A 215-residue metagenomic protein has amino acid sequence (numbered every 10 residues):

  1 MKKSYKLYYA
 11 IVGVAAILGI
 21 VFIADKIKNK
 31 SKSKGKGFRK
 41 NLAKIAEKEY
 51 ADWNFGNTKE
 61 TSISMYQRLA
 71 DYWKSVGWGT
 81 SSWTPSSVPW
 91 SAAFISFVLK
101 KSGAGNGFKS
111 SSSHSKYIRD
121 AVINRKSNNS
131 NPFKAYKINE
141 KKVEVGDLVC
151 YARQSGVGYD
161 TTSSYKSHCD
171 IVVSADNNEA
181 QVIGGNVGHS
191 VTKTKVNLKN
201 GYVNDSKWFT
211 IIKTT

Functional and structural regions predicted by a protein language model:
K2-K28: Single-pass alpha-helical membrane anchors
S31-F108: N-terminal capping segments
L42-K44, Y50, D170, A180 (+1 more regions): A broad, low-specificity signal marking well-ordered, structured residues that form hydrophobic/aromatic
G56, A180, T192-K193: Short acidic, gly/pro-rich beta-turn/loop elements at beta-sheet edges and active-site/ligand-binding grooves
W78-S82, R125-Y136, L198-N204: Intrinsically disordered, low-complexity coil segments
S91, G184-V187, K195, K207: Extended interaction regions within the primary functional domain
G105-H189: ...with weaker cross-activation on analogous glycine-rich loops/strands in unrelated enzymes
T194-T215: Low-complexity, Gly/Ser/Thr/Pro-rich intrinsically disordered linker/tail segments
